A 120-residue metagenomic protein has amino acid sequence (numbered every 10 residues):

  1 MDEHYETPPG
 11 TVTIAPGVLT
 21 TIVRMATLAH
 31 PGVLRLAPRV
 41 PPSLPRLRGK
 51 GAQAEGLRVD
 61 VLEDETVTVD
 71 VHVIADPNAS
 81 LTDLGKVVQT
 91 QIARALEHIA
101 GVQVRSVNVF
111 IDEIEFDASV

Functional and structural regions predicted by a protein language model:
M1-L81, K86, V102-V120: Contiguous, often N-terminal, cationic amphipathic patches that form binding interfaces
